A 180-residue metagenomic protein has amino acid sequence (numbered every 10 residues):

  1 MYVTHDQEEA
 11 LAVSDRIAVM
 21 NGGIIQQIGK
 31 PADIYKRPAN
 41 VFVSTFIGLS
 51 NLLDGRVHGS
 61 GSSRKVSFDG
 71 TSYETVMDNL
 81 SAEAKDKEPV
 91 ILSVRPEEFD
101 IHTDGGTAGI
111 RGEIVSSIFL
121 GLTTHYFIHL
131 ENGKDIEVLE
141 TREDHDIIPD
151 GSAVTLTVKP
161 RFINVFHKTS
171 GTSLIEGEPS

Functional and structural regions predicted by a protein language model:
T4-S72: Internal alpha/beta loop-helix hairpins
S50, S60-S180: Non-catalytic connector elements of ABC transporters
